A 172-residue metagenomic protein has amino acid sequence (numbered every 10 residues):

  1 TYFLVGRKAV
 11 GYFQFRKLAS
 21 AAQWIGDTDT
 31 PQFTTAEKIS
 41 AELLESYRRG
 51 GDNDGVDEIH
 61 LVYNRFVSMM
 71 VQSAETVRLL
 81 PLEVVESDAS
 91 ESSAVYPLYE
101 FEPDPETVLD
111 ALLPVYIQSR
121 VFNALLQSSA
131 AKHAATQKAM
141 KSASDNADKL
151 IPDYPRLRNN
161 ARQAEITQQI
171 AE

Functional and structural regions predicted by a protein language model:
T1-E172: C-terminal beta-strand-loop-alpha-helix "lid" module of Rossmann-like NAD(P)-dependent dehydrogenases
